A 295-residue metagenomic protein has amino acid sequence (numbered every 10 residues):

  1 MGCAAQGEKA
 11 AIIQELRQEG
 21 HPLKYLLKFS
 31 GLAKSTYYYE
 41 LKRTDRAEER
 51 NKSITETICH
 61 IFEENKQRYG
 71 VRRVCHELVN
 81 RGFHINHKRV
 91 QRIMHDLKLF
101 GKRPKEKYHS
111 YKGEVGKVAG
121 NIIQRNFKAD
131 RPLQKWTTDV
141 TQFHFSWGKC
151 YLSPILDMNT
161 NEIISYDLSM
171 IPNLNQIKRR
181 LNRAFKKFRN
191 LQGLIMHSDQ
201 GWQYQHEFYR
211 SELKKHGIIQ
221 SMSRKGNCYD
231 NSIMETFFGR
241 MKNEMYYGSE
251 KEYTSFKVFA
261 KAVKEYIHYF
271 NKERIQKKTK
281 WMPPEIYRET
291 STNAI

Functional and structural regions predicted by a protein language model:
M1-S30: Helical coiled-coil/dimerization "stalks" and their immediately adjacent regulatory linkers at helix->disorder
A4-E8, K34-R131, N227, P283-T292: Basic, flexible linker segments flanking DNA-binding modules in nucleic acid-interacting mobile-element proteins
I13, L26-L27, Y37, I58 (+16 more regions): Mobile genetic element proteins and their domesticated derivatives, centered on retroelements and DNA transposons
P22, F145-Y151: Short, flexible loop/turn motifs enriched in small residues
K112-E114, S198-Q200, H206-F208, Q220-K242 (+2 more regions): RNase H-like two-metal-ion nuclease catalytic core shared by retroviral integrases and related mobile-element nucleases
H144, D167-R189: Active-site beta-loop-alpha junctions of metal-dependent nucleic acid enzymes, especially the RNase H-like/DDE
C150-S153, I164: Short loop/turn microsegments at loop-to-beta-strand junctions
K214-I218, K242-I295: C-terminal domain-tail junction helix/linker
